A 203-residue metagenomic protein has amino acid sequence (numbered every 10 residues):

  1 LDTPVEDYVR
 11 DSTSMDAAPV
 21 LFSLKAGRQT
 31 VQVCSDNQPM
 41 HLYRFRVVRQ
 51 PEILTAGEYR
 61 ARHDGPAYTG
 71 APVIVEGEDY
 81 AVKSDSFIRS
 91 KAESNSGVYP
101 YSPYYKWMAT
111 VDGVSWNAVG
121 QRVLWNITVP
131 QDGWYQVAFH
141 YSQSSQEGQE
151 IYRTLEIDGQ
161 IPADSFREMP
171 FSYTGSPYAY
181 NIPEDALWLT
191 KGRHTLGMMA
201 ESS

Functional and structural regions predicted by a protein language model:
L1-S203: Extracytoplasmic
